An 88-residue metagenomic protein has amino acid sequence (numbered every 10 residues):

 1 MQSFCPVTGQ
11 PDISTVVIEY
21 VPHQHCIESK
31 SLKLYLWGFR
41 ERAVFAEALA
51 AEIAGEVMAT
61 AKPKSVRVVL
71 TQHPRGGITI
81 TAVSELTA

Functional and structural regions predicted by a protein language model:
M1-A88: N-terminal intrinsically disordered, cationic/polar leader segments that include organellar targeting peptides
